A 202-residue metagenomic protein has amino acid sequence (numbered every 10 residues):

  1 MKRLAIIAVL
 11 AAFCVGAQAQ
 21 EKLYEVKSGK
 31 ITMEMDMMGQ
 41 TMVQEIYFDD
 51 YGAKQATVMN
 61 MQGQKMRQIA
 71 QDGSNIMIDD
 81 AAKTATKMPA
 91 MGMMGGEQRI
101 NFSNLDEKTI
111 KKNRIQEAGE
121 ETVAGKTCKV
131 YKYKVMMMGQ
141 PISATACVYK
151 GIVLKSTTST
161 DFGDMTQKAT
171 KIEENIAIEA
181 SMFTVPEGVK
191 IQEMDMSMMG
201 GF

Functional and structural regions predicted by a protein language model:
R3-I7, A11-Y47, Y51-A53, I176 (+1 more regions): N-terminal leader/targeting segments and the immediate start of mature chains
E21-Y24, S74-C128, K132-M136: Flexible, processing/modification-adjacent segments and terminal tails in exported/periplasmic/extracellular proteins
K22-Y24, E45-D50, R67-I69, Q116 (+2 more regions): Short, exposed beta-strand/loop patches in secreted or surface proteins that constitute
L23-T32, Y51-V58, A124-K132, K150-K155: Short, hydrophobic/aromatic-rich segments at coil-to-beta transitions
E34-D36, D49, V58-N60, Q71 (+5 more regions): A structural detector for beta-sheet-dominated domains
M42, M66, T122-V123, C128 (+1 more regions): Short, isolated positions in well-ordered beta-strands
I46-N101, V153-K171: An acidic-aromatic
N60, I76, T127-T184: Gly/Pro-enriched, hydrophobic low-complexity segments that function as extracytoplasmic propeptides/linkers
